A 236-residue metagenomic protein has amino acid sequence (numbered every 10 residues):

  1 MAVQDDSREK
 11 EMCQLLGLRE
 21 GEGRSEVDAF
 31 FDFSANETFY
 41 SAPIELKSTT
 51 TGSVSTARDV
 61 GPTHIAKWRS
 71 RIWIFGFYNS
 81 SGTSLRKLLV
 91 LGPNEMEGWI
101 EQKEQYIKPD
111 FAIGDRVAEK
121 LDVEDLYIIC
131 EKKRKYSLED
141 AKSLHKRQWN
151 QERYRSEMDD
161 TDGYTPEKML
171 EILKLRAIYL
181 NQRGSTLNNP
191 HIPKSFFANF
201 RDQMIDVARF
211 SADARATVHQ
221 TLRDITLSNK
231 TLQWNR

Functional and structural regions predicted by a protein language model:
M1-A42, S48-R236: Nucleic-acid endonuclease domains
